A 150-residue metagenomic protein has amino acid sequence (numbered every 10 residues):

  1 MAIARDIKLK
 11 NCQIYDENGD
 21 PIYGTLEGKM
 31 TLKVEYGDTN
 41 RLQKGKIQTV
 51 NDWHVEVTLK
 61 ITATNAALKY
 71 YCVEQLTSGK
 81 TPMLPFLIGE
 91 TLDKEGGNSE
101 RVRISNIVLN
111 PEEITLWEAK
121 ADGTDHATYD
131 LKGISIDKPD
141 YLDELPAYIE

Functional and structural regions predicted by a protein language model:
M1, A127-E150: Protruding loop/beta-arch "assembly-hinge" segments enriched in small, turn-prone residues
M1-Y71, N106-K132: Solvent-exposed edge beta-strands and adjacent loop segments that serve as assembly or binding interfaces
I14, I22, M83-F86, D140 (+1 more regions): Generic low-complexity segments that are intrinsically disordered, proline-rich and/or Lys/Arg-biased
N18, G79-P82, V108, D143: Compositionally biased, intrinsically disordered/low-complexity regions enriched for serine, proline and threonine
G19-Y23, A66-K69, L92-V102, Y141-L142: Short, surface-exposed beta-strand/loop "edge" segments at domain boundaries and coil↔beta transitions
Q43-K46, I88-K94, A119-G123, I136-P146: Short C-terminal domain-edge/linker segments immediately following a structured domain
C72-S105: Short, acidic/charged, Gly/Pro-enriched secondary-structure junctions
V73-G79, G123-T124, L145-E150: Short intrinsically disordered coil segments
